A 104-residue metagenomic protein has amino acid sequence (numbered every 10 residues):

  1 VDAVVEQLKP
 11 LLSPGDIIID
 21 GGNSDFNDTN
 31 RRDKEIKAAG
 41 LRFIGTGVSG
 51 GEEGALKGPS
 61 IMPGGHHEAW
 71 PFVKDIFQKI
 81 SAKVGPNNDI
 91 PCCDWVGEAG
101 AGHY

Functional and structural regions predicted by a protein language model:
D2-V4, D25-Y104: Rossmann-fold dinucleotide-binding core
K9-D33: ADP-ribose/adenylate-binding Rossmann-like module
